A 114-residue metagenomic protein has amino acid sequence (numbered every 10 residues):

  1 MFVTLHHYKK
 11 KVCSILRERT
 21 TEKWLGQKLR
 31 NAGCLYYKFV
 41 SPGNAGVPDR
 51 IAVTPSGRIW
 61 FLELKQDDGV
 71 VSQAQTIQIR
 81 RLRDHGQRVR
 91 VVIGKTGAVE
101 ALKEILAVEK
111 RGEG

Functional and structural regions predicted by a protein language model:
M1-G114: Catalytic phosphate/metal-binding cores of nucleic-acid and nucleotide-processing enzymes, i.e., regions that mediate
